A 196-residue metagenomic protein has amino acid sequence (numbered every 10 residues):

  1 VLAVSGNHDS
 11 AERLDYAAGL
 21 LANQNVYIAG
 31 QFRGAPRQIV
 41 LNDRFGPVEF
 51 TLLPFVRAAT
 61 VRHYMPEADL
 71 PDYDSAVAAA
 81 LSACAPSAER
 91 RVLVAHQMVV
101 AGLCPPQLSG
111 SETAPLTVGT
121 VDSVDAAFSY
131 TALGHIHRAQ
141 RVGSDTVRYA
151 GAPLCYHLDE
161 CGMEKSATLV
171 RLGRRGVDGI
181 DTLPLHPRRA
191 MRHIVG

Functional and structural regions predicted by a protein language model:
V1-G196: Extended recognition/assembly regions associated with phosphoester-bond processing machinery
